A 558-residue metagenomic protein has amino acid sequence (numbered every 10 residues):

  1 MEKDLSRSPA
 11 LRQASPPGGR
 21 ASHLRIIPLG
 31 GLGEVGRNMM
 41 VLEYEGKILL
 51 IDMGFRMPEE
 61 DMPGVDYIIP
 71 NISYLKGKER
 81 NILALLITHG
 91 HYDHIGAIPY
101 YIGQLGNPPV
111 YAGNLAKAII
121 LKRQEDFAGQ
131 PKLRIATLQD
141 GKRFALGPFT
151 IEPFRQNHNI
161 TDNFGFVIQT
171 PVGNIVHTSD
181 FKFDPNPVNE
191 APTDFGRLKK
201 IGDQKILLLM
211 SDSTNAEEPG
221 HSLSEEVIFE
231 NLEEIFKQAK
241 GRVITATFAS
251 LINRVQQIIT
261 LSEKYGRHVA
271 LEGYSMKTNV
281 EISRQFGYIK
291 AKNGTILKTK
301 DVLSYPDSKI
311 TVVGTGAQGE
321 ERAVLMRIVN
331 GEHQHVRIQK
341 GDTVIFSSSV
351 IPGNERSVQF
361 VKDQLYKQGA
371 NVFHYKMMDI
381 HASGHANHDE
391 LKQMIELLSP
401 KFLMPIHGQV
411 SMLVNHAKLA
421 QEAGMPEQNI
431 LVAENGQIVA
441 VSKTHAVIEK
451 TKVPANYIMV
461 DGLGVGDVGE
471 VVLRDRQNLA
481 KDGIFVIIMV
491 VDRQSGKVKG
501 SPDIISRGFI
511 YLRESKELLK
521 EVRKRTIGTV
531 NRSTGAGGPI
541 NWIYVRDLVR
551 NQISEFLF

Functional and structural regions predicted by a protein language model:
M1-L11: Polybasic, lysine-enriched low-complexity intrinsically disordered terminal tails
E2-D4, S22-L86, H91-Y305, A323-R337 (+1 more regions): His/Asp/Glu-rich metal-coordinating catalytic cores of metallo-dependent phosphodiesterases/hydrolases acting on
P9-A21: Short Gly/Ser/Thr- and charged-rich N-terminal loops/segments that act as flexible capping/hinge elements
A14-S15, L50, T161, I458-V465: Compositionally biased, low-complexity repeat tracts
I98-Y101, L105-P108, I540-D547, N551-I553: A short, hydrophobic/aromatic-rich structural module that often spans a beta strand with its adjoining loop
E217-S347, I351-G538, I543-R546, R550-N551: Hard-cation-handling environments
L557-F558: Extended, charged helical/alpha-beta scaffold domains that provide interaction surfaces
